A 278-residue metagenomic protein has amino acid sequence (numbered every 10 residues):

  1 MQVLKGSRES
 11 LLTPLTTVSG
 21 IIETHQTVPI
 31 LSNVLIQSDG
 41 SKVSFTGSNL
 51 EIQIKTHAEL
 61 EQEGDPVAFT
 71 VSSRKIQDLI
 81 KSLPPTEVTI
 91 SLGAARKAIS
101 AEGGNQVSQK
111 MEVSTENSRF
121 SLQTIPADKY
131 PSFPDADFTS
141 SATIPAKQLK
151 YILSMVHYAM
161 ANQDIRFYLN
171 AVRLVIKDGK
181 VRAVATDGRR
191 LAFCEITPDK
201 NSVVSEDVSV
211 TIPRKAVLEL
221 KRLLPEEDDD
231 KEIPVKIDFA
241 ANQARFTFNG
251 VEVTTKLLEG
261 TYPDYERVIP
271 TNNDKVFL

Functional and structural regions predicted by a protein language model:
M1-L278: Structural preference for solvent-exposed beta-strand-turn elements and adjacent flexible terminal/loop segments within
